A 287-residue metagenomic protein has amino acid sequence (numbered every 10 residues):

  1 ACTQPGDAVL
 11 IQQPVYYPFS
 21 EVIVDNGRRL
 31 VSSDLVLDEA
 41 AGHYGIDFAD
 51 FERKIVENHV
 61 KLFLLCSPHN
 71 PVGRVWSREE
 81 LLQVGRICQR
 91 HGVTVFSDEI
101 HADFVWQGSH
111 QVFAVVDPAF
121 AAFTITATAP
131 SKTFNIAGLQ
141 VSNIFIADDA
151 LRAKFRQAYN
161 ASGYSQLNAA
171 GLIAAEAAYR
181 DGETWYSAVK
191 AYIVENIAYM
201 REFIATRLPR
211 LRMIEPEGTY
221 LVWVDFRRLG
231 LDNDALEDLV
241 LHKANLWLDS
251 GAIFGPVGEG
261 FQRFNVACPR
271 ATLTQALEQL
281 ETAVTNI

Functional and structural regions predicted by a protein language model:
A1, I11-R29: Substrate-binding/gating loop at the entrance of the active-site cleft, primarily in PLP-dependent aminotransferase-like
A1-A8, L229: Phosphate-binding glycine-rich loop
N26, N58, R90-H91, F120 (+2 more regions): Helix C-cap/helix->beta junction micro-motif
L35-H110: Active-site phosphate-binding strand-loop segment of PLP-dependent enzymes
A49, R53, D232, L239-L248 (+1 more regions): PLP-dependent enzyme catalytic core of the Aspartate aminotransferase-like
V116-K154: Active-site PLP attachment segment
A153-N160, A178-R201, N233: Structural signature of PLP-dependent enzymes
A169-L172, E176, A191-R201, M213-F226: Conserved glycine-rich beta-strand-loop-beta hairpin in the small C-terminal domain of fold type I
